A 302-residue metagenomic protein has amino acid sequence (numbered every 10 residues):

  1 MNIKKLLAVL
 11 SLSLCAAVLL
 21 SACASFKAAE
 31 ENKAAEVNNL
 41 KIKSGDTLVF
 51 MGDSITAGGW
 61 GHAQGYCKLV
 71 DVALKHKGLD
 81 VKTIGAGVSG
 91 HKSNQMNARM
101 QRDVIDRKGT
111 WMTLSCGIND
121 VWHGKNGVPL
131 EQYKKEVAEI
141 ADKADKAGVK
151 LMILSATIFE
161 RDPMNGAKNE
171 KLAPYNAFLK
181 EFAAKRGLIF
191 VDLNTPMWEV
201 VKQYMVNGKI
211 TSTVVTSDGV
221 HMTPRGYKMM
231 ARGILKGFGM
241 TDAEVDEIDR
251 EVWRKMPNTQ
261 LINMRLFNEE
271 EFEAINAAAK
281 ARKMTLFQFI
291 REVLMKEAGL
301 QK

Functional and structural regions predicted by a protein language model:
N2-L6, E31, V37, I42 (+4 more regions): Alpha-helical cap/lid subdomain in secreted, periplasmic, or secretory-pathway luminal O-acyl-processing enzymes
L7-A16: Sec-dependent N-terminal signal peptides
S21-A22: C-terminal motif of bacterial Sec signal peptides marking the signal peptidase cleavage site
D46-G61, H91-K92, V121: Catalytic nucleophile-elbow at a beta strand-turn-alpha helix junction centered on a G-D-S/GDSL motif, marking
K77-H91: A short beta-strand-loop structural module common to alpha/beta enzyme folds
T259-I275: Short amphipathic alpha-helix starts
M264, I275, R282-M295: Short amphipathic alpha-helical segments
